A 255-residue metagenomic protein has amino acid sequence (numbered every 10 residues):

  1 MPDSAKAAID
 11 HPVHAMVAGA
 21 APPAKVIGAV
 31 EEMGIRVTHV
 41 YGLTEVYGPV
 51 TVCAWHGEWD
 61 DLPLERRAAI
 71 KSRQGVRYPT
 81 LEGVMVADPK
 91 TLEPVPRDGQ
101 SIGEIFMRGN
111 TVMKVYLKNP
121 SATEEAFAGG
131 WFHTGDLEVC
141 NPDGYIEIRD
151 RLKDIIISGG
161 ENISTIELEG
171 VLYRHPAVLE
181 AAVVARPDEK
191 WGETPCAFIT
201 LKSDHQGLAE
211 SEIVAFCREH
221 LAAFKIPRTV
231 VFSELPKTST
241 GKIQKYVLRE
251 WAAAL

Functional and structural regions predicted by a protein language model:
M1-S4, G83: Conserved AMP-binding/adenylation subdomain of ANL enzymes
A5-H11: Short, conserved loop/helix-junction motifs that constitute active-site signature segments in enzyme catalytic cores
V13-A18, P22-V40, T44-Y145, L152-I155 (+1 more regions): Conserved AMP-binding/adenylate-forming
H14, E104, E180, R228-T229: Residues at the N-termini of beta-strands
H14-V17, V183, V231-F232, L248: Hydrophobic/anchoring residues in structured secondary elements
T38, V230-S233: General small-molecule cofactor/ligand-binding pocket signal
G109, K114-V115, L137-F224, P236 (+1 more regions): AMP-binding/adenylate-forming catalytic core of the ANL superfamily
